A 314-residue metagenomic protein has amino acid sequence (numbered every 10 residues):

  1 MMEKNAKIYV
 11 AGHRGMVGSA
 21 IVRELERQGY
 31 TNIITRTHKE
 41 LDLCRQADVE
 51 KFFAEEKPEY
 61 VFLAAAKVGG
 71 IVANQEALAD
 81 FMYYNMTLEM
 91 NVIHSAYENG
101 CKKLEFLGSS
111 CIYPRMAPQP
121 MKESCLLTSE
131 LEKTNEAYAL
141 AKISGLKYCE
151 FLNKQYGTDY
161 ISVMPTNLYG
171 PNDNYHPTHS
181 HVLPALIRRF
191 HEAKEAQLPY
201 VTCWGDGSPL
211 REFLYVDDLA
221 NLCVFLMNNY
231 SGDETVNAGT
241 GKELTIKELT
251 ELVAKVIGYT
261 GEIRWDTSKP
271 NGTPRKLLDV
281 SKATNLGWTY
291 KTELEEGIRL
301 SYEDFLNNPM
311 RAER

Functional and structural regions predicted by a protein language model:
K4, M90-N135: Conserved Rossmann-fold NAD(P)-dependent oxidoreductase catalytic core, especially the SDR/UDP-sugar
A11-M16, A20-Q28, E192-R314: C-terminal substrate-binding subdomain of Rossmann-fold SDR/epimerase-dehydratase oxidoreductases
E26-K51: Adenosine-cofactor binding site in Rossmann-like domains, unifying the SAM/SAH pocket of S-adenosylmethionine-dependent
Q46-M86, E98: NAD(P)H-binding glycine-rich loop region in Rossmannoid oxidoreductase-like domains and their noncatalytic homologs
G70-I71, F106-M121, A137-I143, Q155 (+1 more regions): Conserved catalytic-site region of short-chain dehydrogenase/reductase
M82, M86, T134-L146, H176-P184 (+2 more regions): Short-chain dehydrogenase/reductase
I112-P114, A137, I161-A185, P209-L210: Flexible, glycine-rich beta-alpha linker
K133-T166, A185-E195: Active-site Tyr-X1-5-Lys
